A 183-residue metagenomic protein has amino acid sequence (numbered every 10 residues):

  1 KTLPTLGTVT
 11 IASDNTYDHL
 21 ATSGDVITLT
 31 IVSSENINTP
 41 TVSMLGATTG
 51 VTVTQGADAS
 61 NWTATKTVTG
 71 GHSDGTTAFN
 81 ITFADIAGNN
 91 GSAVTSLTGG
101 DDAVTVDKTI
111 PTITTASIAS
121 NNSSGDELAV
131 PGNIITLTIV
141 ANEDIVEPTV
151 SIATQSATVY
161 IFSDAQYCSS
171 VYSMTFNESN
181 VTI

Functional and structural regions predicted by a protein language model:
K1-V9, S96-T114: Flexible, low-complexity linkers/stalks enriched in Thr/Pro that connect modular domains
L6, N36-I37, V94, I113 (+2 more regions): A broad structural signal for short, well-ordered beta-strand segments within beta-sheet-rich domains
V9-S13, I118-S120: Short, flexible domain-boundary/linker segments around small modular repeats
D14-D18, S23-D25, T39-N80, A84-A87 (+5 more regions): Extracellular beta-sheet repeat scaffolds used for adhesion and glycan interaction
D25-L29, N133-L137: Structural beta-strand segments of beta-rich domains
V32-T39, V140-E147: Short proline/glycine-enriched turn/loop motifs at strand-loop junctions of beta-rich domains
